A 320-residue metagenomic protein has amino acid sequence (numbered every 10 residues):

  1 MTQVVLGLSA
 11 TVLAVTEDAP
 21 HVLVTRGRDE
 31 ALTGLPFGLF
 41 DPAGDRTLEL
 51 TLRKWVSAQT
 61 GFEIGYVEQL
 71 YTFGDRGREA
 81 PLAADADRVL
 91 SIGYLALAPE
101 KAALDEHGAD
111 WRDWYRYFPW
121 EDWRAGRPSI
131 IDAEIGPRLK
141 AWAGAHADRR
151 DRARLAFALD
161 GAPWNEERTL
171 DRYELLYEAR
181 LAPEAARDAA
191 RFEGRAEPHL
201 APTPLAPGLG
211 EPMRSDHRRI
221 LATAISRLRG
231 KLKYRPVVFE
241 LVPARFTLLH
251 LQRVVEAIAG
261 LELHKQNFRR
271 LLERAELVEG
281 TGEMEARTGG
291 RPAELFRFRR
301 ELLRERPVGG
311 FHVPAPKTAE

Functional and structural regions predicted by a protein language model:
M1-G34: N-terminal strand-loop-strand
V15-V24, G44-G74, A84, L248 (+5 more regions): Core subunits and conserved enzymes of cellular information-processing and envelope-translocation systems across
G27, S226-F246: Positively charged, polyanion-binding regions of nucleic-acid-associated proteins
L35-D45, V238-L241: Short histidine-centered catalytic/ligand-binding loop motif
P42, L50-R191, K231-V238, A275-E279: Active-site segment of metal-dependent pyrophosphate-handling enzymes, primarily the Nudix hydrolase catalytic core
L90, A96, E276-E320: Long, intrinsically disordered, low-complexity Ser/Thr/Pro-rich regulatory/activation regions of nuclear proteins
R253-E262: Short helix-coil junctions and helix-kink-helix linkers
E262-T281: Charge-enriched amphipathic alpha-helical scaffolds
